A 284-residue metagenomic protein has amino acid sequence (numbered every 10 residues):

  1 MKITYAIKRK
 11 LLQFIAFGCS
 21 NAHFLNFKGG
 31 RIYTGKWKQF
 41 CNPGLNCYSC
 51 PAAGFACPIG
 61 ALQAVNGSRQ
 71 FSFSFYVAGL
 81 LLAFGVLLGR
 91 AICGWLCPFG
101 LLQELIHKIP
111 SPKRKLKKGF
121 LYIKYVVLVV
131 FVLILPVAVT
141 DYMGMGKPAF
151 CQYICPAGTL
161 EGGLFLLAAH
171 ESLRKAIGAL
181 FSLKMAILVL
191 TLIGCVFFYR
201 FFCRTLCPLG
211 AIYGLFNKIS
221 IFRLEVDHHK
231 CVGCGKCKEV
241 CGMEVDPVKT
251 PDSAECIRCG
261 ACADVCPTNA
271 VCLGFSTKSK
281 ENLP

Functional and structural regions predicted by a protein language model:
M1-E244, V248, A254-P284: Non-ligating segments of multi-cofactor redox enzymes
